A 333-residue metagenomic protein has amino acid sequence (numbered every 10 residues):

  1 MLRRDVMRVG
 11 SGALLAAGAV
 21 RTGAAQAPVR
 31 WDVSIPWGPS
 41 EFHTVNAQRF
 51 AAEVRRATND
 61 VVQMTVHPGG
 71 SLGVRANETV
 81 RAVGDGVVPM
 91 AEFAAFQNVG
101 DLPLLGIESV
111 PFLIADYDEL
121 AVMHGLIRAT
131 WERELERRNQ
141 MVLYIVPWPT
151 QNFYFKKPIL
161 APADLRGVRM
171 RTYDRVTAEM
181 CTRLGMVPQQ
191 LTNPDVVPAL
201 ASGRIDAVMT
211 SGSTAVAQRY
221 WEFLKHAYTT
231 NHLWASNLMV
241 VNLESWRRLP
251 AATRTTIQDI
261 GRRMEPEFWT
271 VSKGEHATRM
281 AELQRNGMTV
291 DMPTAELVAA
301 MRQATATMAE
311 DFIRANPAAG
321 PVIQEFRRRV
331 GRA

Functional and structural regions predicted by a protein language model:
L2-V20, A25-E119, I127-R128, R133-A333: N-terminal secretory/targeting leader peptides
